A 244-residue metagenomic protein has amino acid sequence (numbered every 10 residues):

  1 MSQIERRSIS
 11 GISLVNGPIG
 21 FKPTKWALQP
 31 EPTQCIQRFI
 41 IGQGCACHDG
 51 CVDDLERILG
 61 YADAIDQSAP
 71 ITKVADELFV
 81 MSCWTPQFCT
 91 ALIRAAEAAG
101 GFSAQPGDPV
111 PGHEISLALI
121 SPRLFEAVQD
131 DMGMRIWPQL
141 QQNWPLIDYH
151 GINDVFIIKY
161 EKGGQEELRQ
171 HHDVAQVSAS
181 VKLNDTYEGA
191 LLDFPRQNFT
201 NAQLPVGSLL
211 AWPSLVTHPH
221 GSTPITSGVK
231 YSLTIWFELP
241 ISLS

Functional and structural regions predicted by a protein language model:
M1-V80: Fe(II)/2-oxoglutarate
D66-I152: Non-heme Fe(II)/2-oxoglutarate
L78, I152-D154, V174-S178, G189 (+1 more regions): Extracellular structured ligand-interaction cores
S82-C83, L168, T223: Helix-turn-helix-type domain boundary/helix-start signal
Y149-E161: A short glycine-rich, His/Asp/Glu-containing loop-to-beta-strand
Y160-K162, H172-E188: Short, conserved beta-strand element in jelly-roll/cupin
Q170-D173, S227: Short, glycine/small-residue-enriched coil/turn segments at secondary-structure junctions
T186-S244: Catalytic core of Fe(II)/2-oxoglutarate
